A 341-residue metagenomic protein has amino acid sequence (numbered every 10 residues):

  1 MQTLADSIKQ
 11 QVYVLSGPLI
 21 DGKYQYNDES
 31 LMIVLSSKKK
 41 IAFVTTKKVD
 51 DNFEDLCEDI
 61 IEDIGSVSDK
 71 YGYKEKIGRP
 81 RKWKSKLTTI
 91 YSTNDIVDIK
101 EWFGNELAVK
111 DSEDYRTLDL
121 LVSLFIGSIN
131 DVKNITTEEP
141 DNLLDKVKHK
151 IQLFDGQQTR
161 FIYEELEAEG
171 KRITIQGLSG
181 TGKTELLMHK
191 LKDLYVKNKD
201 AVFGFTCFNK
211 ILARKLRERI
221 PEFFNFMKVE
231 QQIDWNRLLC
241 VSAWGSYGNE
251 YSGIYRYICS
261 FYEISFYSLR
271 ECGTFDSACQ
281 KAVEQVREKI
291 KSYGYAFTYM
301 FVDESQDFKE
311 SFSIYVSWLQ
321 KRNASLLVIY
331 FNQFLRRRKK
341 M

Functional and structural regions predicted by a protein language model:
M1-M341: The feature marks helicase ATPase cores and/or their adjacent C-terminal helical subdomains in SF1/SF2/AAA+ helicases
